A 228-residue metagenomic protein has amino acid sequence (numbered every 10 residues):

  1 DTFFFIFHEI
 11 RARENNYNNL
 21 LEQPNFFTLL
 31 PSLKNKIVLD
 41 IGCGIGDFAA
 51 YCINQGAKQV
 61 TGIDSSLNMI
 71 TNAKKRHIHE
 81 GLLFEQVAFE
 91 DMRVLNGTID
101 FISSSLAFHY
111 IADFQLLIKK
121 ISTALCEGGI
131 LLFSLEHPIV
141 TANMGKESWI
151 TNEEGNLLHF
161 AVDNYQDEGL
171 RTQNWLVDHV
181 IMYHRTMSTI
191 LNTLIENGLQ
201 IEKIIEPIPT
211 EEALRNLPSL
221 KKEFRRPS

Functional and structural regions predicted by a protein language model:
D1-L33, D47, Y51, M69-N72: Conserved class I S-adenosyl-L-methionine
L39-I41, I45-D91: Class I SAM-dependent methyltransferase SAM/SAH-binding core
S103: A conserved beta-strand element that flanks and buttresses the S-adenosyl-L-methionine
L106-H109: Short catalytic micro-motifs in class I SAM-dependent methyltransferases
Q115-I130: A short glycine-rich, Lys/Arg-flanked "PGG" loop and its adjoining helix->strand segment in the class I
L131-G169: Conserved class I S-adenosyl-L-methionine
L135, I139-N143, N174-S188: Acceptor-substrate binding/catalytic loop of class I
L170, I181-I204: Short alpha-helix
